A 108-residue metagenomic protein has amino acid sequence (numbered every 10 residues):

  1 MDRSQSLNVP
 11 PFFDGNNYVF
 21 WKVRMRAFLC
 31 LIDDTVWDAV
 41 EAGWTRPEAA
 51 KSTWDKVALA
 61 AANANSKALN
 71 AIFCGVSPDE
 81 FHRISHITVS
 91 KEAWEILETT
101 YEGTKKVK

Functional and structural regions predicted by a protein language model:
M1-K108: N-terminal Lys/Arg-enriched interaction segments
